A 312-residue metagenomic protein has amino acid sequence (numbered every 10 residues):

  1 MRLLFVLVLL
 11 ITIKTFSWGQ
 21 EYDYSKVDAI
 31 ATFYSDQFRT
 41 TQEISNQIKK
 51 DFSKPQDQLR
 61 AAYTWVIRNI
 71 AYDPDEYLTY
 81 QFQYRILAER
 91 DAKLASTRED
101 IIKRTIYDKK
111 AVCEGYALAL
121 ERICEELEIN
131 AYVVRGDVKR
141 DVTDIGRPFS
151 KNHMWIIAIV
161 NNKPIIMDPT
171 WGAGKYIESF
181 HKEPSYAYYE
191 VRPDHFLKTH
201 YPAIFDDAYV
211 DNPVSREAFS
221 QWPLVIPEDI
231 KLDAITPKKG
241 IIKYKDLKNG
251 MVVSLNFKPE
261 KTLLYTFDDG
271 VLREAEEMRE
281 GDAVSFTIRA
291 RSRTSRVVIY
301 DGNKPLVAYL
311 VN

Functional and structural regions predicted by a protein language model:
M1-Y22: Bacterial Sec-dependent N-terminal signal peptides
T12, R39-E43, L118: A generic alpha-helix surface/boundary motif
Q20-K109: Secondary-structure boundary elements
D51, I145-R147, Y244: Residues embedded in well-ordered secondary-structure elements
V112: Active-site acidic/histidine clusters and adjacent loop/turn architecture that either coordinate catalytic ions
G115-F196: Hydrophobic/aromatic-rich core segments of domains that either
I177-N312: Alpha-helical and coiled-coil interaction segments, frequently adjacent to or embedded within charge-biased
